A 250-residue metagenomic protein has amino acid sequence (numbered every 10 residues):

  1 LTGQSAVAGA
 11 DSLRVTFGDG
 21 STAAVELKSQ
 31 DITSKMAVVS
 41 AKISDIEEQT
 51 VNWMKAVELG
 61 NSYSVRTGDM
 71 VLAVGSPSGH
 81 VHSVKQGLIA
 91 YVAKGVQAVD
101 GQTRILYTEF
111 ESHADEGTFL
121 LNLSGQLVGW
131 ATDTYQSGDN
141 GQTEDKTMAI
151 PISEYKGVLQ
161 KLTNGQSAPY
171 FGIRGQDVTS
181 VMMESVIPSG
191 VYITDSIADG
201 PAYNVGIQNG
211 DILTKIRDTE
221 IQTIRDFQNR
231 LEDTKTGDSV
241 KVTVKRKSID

Functional and structural regions predicted by a protein language model:
L1-G75, G79-H80, A114, Q222: Conserved active-site neighborhood of the chymotrypsin/trypsin-like protease fold
A8-G9, Q30-S34, A90-V99, T179-S180: Short, conserved beta-turn/loop elements at beta-strand boundaries and strand-helix junctions
G9-L27, R66-M70, H82-G95, R104 (+3 more regions): Beta-strand/loop subdomains of soluble extracytoplasmic proteins
A10, V25, L123, L127-S185: C-terminal cap/linker of serine protease catalytic domains
K28-Q30, V92, E111, W130 (+3 more regions): Residue-level recognition of beta-strand microenvironments
S44-A56, K85-D145, M182-M183, S189-T194: Active-site region of chymotrypsin-like
V65-V74, G125, A202, G210-L213: A structural signal for short beta-strand/turn segments enriched in small hydrophobics and glycine
A114, K161-R230, T243-D250: PDZ/PDZ-like groove recognition
